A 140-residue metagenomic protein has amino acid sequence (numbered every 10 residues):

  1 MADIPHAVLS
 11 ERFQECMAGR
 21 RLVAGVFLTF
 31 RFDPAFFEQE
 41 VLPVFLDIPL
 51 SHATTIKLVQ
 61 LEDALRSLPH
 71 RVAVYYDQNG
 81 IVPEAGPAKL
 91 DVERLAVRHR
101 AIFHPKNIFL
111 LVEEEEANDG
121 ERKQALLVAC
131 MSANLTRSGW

Functional and structural regions predicted by a protein language model:
M1-W140: PLD/PLD-like phosphodiesterase catalytic module centered on the HKD motif
